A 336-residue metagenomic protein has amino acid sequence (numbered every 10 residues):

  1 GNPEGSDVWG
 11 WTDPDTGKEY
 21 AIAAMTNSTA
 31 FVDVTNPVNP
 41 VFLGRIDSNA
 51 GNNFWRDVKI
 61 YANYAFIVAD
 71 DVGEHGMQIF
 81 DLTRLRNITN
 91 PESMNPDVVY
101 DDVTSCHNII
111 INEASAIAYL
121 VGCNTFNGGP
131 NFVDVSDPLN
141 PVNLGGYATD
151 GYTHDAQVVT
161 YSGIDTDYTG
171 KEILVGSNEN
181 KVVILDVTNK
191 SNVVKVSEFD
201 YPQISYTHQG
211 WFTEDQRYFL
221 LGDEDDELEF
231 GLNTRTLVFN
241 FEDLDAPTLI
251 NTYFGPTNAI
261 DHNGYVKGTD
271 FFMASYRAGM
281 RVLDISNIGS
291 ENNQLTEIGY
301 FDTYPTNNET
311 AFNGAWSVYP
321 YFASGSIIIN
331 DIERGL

Functional and structural regions predicted by a protein language model:
G1-L336: Feature marking well-ordered beta-strand scaffolds used for ligand recognition
